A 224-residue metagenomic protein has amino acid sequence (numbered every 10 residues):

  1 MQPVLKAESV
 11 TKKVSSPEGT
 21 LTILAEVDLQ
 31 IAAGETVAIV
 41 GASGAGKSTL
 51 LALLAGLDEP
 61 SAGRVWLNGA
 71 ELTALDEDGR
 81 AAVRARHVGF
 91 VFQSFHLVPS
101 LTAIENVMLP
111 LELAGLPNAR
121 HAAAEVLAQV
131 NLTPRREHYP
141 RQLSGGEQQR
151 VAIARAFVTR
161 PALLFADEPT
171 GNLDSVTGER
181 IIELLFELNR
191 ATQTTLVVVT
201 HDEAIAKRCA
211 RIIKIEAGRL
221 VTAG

Functional and structural regions predicted by a protein language model:
M1-Q2, G224: Short, low-complexity, intrinsically disordered N-terminal peptides in bacterial proteins
V4-L5, V10-I215: ABC family nucleotide-binding domain
I212-G224: H-loop (His-switch) and adjacent beta-strand-loop-beta switch element of ABC-type ATPase nucleotide-binding domains
